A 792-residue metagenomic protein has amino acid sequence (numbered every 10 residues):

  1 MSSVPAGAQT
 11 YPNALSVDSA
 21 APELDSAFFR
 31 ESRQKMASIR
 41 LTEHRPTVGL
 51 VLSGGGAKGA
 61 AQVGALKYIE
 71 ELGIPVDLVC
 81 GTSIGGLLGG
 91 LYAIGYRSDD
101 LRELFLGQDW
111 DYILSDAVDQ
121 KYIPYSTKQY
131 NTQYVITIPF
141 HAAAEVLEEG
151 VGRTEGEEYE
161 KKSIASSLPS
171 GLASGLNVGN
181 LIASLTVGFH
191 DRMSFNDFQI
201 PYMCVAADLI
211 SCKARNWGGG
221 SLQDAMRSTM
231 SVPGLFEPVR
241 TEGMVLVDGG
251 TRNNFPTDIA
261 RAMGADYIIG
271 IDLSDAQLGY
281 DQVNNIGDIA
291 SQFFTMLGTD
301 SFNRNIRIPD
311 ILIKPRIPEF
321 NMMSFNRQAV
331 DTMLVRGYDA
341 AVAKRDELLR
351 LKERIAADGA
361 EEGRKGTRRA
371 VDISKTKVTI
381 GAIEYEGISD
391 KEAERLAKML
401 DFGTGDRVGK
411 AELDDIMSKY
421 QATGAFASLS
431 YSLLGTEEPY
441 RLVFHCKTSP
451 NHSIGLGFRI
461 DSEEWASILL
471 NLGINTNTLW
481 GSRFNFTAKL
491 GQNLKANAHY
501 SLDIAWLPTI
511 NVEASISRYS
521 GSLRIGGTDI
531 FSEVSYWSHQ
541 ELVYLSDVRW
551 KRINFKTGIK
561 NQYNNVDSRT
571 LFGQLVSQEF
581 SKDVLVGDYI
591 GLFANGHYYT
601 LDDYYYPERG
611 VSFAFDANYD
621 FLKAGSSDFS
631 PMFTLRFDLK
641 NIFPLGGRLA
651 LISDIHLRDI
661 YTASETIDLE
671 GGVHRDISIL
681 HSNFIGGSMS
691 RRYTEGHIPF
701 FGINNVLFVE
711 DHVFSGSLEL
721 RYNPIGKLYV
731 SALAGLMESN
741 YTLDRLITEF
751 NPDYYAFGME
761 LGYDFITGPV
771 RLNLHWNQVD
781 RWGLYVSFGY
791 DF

Functional and structural regions predicted by a protein language model:
M1-G7: C-terminal segment of classical bacterial N-terminal signal peptides
G7-T82, G90-S418, A422-L434, Y440 (+1 more regions): Patatin-like phospholipase
I210, G435-E437, G646, Y763-T767 (+1 more regions): A generic beta-sheet turn/junction motif
V283, S522-G526, N564-G573, S627 (+2 more regions): Outer-membrane beta-barrel and related beta-rich outer-membrane complex signature in Gram-negative bacteria
A411, I416, S430-F593, Y598-L601 (+6 more regions): Gram-negative/organellar outer-membrane beta-barrel architecture
S453-F458, L592-H597, L601-P724: C-terminal outer-membrane beta-barrel translocator/porin domains of Gram-negative envelope proteins and their
S515-Y519, Q562-N564, F615-L622, R658-T662 (+1 more regions): Short glycine-rich beta-strand segments
E719-D753: C-terminal hydrophobic structural anchor segments that stabilize assembly/packing rather than catalytic chemistry
